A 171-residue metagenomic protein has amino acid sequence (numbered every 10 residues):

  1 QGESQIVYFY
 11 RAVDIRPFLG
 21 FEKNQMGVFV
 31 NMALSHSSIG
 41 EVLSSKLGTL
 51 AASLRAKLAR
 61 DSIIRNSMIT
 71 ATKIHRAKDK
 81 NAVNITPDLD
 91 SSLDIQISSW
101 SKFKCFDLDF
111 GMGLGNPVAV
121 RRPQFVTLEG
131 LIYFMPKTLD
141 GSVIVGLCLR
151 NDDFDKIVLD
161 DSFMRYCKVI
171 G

Functional and structural regions predicted by a protein language model:
Q1-G171: Acyl-CoA-dependent O-acyltransferases
